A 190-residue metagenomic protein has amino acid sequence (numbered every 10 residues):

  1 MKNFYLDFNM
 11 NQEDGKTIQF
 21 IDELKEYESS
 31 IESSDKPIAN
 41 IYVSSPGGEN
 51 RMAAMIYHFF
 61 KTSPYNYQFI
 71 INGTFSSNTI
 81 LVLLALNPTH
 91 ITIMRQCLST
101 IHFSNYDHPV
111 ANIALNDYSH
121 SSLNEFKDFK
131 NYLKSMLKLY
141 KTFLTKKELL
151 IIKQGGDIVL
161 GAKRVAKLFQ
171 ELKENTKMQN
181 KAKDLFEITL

Functional and structural regions predicted by a protein language model:
M1-N78, L84-L190: N-terminal organellar transit peptides
